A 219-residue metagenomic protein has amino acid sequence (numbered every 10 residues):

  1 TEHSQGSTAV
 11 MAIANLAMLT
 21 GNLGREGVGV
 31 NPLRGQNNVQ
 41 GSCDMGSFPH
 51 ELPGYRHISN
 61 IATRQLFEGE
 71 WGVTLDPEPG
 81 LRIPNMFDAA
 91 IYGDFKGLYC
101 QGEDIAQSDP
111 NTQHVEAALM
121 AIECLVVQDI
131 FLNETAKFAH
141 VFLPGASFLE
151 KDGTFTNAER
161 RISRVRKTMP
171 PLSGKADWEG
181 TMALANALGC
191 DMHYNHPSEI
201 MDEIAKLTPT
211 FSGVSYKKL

Functional and structural regions predicted by a protein language model:
T1-E26, P32-G213: Non-catalytic alpha/beta scaffold blocks inside enzyme catalytic domains
Y216-L219: Short, intrinsically disordered, charge-balanced linker/junction segments flanking boundaries in proteins
